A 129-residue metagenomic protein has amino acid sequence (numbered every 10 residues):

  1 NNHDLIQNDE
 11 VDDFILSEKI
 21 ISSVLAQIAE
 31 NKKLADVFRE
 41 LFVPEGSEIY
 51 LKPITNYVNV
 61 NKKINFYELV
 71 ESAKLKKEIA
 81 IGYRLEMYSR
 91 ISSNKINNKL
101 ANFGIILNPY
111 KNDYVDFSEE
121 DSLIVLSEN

Functional and structural regions predicted by a protein language model:
N1-N129: Cytosolic regulatory regions of ion transport systems
